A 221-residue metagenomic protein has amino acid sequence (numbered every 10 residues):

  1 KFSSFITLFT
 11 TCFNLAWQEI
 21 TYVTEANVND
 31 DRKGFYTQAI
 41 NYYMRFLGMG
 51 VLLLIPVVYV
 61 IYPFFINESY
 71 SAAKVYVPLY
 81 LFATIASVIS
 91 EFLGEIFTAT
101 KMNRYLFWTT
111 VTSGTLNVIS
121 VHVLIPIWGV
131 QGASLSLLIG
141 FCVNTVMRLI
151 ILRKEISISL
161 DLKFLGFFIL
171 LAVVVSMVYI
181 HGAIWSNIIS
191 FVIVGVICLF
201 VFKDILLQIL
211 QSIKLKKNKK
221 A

Functional and structural regions predicted by a protein language model:
K1-T7, S71-V75: Interfacial/gating helices of multi-pass transporter permease domains
S4-F5, V51, T84, T110-T115 (+3 more regions): Residue-level recognition of pore/gate-forming positions within transmembrane alpha-helices of multi-pass
T7-N41, G94-A99: Helix-loop junctions and terminal segments of transmembrane helices in multi-pass membrane transport/translocation
F13-N14, Y36-S87, V118-H122, P126-I127: Alpha-helical transmembrane segments of multi-pass membrane transport and lipid-handling proteins
L54, V121, R148, L152 (+2 more regions): Structural signal for membrane-spanning alpha-helices in multi-pass inner-membrane proteins, emphasizing helix cores
L81-T112, V123, L152-I156: Membrane-interface junctions at transmembrane-helix termini in multi-pass inner-membrane proteins
R104, V111-T145, M177-V192: Membrane-interface helix-loop junctions in multi-pass transport and translocation proteins
V178-A221: Membrane-proximal transmembrane or re-entrant/amphipathic helices at the cytosolic face
